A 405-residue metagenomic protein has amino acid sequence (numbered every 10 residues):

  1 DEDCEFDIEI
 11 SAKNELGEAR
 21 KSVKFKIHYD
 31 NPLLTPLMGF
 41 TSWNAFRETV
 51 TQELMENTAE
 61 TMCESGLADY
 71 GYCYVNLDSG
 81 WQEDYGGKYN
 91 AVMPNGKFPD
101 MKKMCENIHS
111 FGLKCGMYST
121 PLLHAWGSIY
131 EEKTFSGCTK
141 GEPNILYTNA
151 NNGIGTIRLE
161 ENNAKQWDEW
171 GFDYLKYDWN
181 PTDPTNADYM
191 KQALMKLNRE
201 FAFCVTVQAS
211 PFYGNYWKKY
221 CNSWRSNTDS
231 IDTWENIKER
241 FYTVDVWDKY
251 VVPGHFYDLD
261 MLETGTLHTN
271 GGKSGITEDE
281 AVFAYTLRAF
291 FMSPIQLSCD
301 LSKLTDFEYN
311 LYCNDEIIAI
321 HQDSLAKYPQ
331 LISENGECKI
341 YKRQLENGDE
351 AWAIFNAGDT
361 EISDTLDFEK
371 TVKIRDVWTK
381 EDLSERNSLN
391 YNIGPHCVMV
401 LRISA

Functional and structural regions predicted by a protein language model:
D1-E5: Surface-exposed, short loops/turns at beta-strand junctions within beta-sandwich domains
I10-A12: Conserved structural position at the C-terminal beta-strand of extracellular beta-sandwich adhesion modules
K24-L54: An acidic-aromatic substrate-binding cleft motif
P36-S42, G71-D78, K114-S119, D173-D178 (+7 more regions): Structural recognition of the beta-strand scaffold that forms the well-ordered cores of secreted hydrolase catalytic
L54-P184: Aromatic-lined carbohydrate-binding/catalytic grooves of carbohydrate-active enzymes
T139-N152, K196, E200-D300: Glycan-recognition surfaces
V282, R288-F291, Q296-S298, E334-E369: Carbohydrate-binding surface patches
E385-A405: C-terminal beta-strand-rich structural cap/linker in extracellular carbohydrate-active enzymes
